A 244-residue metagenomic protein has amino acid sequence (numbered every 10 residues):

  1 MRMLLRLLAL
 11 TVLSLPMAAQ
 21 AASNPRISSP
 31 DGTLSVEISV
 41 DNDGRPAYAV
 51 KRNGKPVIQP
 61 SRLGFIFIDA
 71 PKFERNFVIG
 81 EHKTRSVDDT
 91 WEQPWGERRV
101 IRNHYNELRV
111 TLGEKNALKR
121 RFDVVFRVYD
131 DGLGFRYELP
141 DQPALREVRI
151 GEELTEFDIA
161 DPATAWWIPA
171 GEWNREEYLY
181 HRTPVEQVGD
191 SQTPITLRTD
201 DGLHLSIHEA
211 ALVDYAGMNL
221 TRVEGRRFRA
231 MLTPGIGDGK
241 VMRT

Functional and structural regions predicted by a protein language model:
M1-M3: N-terminal secretory signal peptides that target proteins for export/translocation
R6-P16: Bacterial N-terminal signal peptides
A19-S23: Boundary at the C-terminal end of the N-terminal hydrophobic targeting segment
N24-T244: N-terminal accessory beta-strand-rich subdomains and adjacent acidic, glycine-rich linkers that precede catalytic cores
